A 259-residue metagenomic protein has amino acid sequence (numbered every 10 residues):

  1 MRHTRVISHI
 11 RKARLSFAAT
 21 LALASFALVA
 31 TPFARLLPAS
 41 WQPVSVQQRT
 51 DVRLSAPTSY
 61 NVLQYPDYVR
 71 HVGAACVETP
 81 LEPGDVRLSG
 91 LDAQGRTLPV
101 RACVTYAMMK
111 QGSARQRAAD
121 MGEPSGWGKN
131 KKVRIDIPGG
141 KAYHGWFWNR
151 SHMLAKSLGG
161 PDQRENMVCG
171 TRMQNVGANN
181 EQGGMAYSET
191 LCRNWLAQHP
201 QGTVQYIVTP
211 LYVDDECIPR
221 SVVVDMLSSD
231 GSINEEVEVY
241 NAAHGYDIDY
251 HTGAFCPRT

Functional and structural regions predicted by a protein language model:
M1-A13: N-terminal Lys/Arg-rich, disordered targeting/topogenic segments
I7-I10, T31, S45: General helical secondary-structure elements
S8-I10, A22, G122: Short intrinsically disordered, low-complexity segments
S16-P32: Hydrophobic membrane-insertion alpha-helices, especially the h-region of bacterial N-terminal signal peptides
A30-S40, L227: Hydrophobic single-pass membrane-insertion segments
R35, L54, S59-V62, M121 (+2 more regions): Generic detection of intrinsically disordered/low-complexity segments and helix-coil linkers/edges
L37-L91: N-terminal module-boundary/linker segments of secreted carbohydrate-active enzymes
L81-T259: Domain-level detector of nuclease and nuclease-like folds in predominantly extracellular/periplasmic contexts
